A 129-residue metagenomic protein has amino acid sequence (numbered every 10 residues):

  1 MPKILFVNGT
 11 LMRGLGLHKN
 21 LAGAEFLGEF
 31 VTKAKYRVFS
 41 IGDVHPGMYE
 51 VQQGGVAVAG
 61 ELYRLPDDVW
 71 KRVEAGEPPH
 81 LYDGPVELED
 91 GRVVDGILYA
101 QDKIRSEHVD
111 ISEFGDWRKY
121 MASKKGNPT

Functional and structural regions predicted by a protein language model:
M1-T129: Glycine-aromatic micro-motifs
